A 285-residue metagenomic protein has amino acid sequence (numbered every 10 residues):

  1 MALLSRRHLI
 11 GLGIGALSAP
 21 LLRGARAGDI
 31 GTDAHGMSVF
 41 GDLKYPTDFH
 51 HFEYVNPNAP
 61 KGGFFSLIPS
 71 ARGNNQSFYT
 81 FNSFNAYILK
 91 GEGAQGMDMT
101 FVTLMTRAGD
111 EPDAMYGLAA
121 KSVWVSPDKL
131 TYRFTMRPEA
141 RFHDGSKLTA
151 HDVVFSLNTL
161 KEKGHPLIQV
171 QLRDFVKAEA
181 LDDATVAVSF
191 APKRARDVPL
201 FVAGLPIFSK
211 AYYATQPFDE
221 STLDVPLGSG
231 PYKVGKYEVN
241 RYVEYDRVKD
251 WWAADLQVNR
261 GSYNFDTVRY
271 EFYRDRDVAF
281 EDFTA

Functional and structural regions predicted by a protein language model:
M1-A16: N-terminal secretory signal peptides and thylakoid transit peptides that target proteins across membranes
L22-A27: Sec/Tat signal peptide C-region and signal peptidase I cleavage site
D29-P127, N158, V225-L227: N-terminal lobe/hinge region of extracytoplasmic solute-binding protein
D42, S70-G73, G109-D110, D128-L130 (+7 more regions): Solvent-exposed coil/turn segments that connect beta secondary-structure elements in extracytoplasmic/periplasmic
V55, A59, Y87-E92, S122-P166 (+4 more regions): Aromatic- and charge-enriched surface segment that lines or borders ligand/interaction sites
N58, N74-A86, P112-M115, H143 (+4 more regions): Short, solvent-exposed loop/turn elements at domain surfaces
G91, Q95-E111, V202-V278: Gly/Pro-rich hinge or "lid" segments in bacterial periplasmic/extracellular proteins
T135, Q169-A214, P231-E238: Surface-exposed binding/hinge segments that line and control ligand-binding clefts or catalytic entry sites
